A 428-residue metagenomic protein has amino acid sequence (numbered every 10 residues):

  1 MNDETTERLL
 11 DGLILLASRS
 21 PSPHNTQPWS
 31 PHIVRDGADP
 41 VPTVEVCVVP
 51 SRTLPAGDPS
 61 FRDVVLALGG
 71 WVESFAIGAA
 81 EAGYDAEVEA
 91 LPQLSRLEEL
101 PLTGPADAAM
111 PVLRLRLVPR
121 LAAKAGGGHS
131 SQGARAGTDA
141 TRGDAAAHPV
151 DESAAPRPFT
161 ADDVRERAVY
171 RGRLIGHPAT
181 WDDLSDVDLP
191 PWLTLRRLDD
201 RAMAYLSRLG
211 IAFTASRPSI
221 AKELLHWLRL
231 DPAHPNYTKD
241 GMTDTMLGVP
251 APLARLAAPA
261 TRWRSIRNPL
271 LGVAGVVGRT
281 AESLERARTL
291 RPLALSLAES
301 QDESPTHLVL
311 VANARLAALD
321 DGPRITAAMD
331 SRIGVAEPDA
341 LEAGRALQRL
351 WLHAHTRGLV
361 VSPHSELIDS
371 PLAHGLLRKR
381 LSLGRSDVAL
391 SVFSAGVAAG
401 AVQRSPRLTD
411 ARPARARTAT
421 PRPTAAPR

Functional and structural regions predicted by a protein language model:
M1-R428: Acidic, surface-exposed loops and disordered segments
